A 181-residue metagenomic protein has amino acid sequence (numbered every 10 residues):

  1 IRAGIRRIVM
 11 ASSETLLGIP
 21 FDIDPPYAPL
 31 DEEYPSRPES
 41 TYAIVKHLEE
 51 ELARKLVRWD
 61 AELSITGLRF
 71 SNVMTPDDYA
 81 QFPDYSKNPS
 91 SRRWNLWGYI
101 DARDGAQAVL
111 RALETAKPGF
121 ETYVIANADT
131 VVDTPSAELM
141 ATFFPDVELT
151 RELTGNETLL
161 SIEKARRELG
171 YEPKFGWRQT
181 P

Functional and structural regions predicted by a protein language model:
I1-E39: Conserved Rossmann-fold NAD(P)-dependent oxidoreductase catalytic core, especially the SDR/UDP-sugar
S12-S13, T66-N72: Conserved SDR Rossmann-fold cofactor-binding beta-strand/turn motif
Y27-P35, W59, V73-R93, T142-E148: A short C-terminal helix-loop "cap" of Rossmann-like NAD(P)-dependent dehydrogenase/epimerase domains
R37-I65: Active-site Tyr-X1-5-Lys
Y42-E49, D77, D84, I162: Conserved N-terminal glycine/acidic-rich loop preference
V73-S90, N95-T122: Alpha-helical substrate-binding/gating segment
R103-P181: C-terminal substrate-binding subdomain of Rossmann-fold SDR/epimerase-dehydratase oxidoreductases
